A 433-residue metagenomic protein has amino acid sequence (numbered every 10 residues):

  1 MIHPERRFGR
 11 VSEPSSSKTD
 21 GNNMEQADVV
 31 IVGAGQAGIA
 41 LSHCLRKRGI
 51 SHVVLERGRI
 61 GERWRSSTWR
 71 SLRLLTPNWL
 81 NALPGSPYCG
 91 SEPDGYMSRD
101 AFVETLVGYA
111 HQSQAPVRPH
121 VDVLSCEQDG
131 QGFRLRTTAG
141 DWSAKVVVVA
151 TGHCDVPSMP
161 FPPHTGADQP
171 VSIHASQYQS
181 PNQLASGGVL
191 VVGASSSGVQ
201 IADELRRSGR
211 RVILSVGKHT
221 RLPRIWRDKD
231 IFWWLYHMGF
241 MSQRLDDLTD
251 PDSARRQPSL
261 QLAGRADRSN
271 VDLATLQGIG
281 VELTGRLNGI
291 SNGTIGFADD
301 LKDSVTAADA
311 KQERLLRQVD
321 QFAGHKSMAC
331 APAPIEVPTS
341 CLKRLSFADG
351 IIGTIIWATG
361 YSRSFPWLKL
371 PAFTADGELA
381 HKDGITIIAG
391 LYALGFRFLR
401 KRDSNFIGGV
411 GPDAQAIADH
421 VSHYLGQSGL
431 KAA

Functional and structural regions predicted by a protein language model:
R10-E13, K18-A34, I39-S66, Y96-A433: Flavin (primarily FAD) cofactor-binding/catalytic cores of flavoenzymes
G61-G85, L276: Redox-cofactor-proximal catalytic regions of oxidoreductases
C89-P93: A short acidic, helix-capping loop that chelates divalent metal ions and anchors anionic groups
